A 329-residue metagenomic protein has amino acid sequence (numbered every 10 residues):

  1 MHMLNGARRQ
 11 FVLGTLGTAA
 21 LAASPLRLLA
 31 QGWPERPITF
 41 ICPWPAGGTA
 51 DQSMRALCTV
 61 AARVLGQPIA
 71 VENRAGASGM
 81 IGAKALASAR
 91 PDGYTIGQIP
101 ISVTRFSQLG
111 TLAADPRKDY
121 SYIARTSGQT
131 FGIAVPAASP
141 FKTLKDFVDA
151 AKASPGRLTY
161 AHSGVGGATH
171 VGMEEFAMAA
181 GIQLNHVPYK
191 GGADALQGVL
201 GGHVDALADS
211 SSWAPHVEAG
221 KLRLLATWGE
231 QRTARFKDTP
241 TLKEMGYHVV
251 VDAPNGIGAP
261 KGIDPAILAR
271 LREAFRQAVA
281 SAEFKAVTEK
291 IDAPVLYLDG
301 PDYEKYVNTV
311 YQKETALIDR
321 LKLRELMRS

Functional and structural regions predicted by a protein language model:
M1-L21: N-terminal secretory signal peptides
S24-P25: N-terminal signal peptide c-region/cleavage motif recognized by signal peptidases
L29-D119, I182-A208, H216, E325-S329: N-terminal (or domain-start) structured segment
E35-P37, M178-A180, A266-S329: An extracytoplasmic/periplasmic, membrane-proximal ligand-sensing/linker region
G47, I101, P136-F141, H162-G167 (+4 more regions): Short coil/turn segments
S88-Y94, S107-D194, L242, P254-V287: Hinge/capping helix and adjacent helix->loop/strand transition within the periplasmic-binding protein
S102-T111, E175-A179, A206-K237: A ligand-binding cleft/hinge motif common to bilobed small-molecule-binding domains
T111-R117, Q231-V249: Small-residue (glycine/proline)-centered packing/hinge motifs flanked by hydrophobic/aromatic residues
